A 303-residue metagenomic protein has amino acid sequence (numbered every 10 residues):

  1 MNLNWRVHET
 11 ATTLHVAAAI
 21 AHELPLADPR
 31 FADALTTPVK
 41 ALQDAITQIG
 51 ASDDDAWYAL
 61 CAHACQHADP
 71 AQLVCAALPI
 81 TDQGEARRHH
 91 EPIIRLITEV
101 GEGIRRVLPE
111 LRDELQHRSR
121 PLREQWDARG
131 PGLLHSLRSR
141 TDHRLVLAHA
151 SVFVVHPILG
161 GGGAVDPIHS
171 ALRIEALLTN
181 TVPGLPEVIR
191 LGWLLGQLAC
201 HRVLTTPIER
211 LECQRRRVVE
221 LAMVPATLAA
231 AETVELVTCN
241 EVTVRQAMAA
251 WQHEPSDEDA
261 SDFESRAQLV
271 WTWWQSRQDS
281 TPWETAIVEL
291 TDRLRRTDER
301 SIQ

Functional and structural regions predicted by a protein language model:
M1-H63, H201-W274: Post-HExxH zinc-binding segment in Zn-dependent metallohydrolases
Q48-S136: Long, mid-chain structured domain cores
I49, R118-R129, T179-P186, L211-V219 (+1 more regions): Conserved aromatic-histidine-acidic binding/catalytic patches
L78-P79, V155, W193: Amphipathic alpha-helical scaffolding segments
R106-S170, T233-V242: Auxiliary, metal-adjacent structural segments of Zn-dependent hydrolase domains
A128-S136, V188-G192, E220-V224: Well-ordered, non-membrane alpha-helical segments in soluble/globular domains
L172-T206, T227: Active-site recognition of the HExxH zinc-binding catalytic motif
D259-Q303: Hydrophobic, glycine-enriched assembly/anchoring segments
